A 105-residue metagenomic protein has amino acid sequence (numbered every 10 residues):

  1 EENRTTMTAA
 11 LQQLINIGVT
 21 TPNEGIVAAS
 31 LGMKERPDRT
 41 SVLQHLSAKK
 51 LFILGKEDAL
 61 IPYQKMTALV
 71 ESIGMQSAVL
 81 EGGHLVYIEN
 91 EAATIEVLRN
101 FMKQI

Functional and structural regions predicted by a protein language model:
E1, V19, E71-G74, K103: A generic structural signal for secondary-structure junctions that act as hinges or helix/strand caps at the edges
E1-S47: Conserved alpha/beta-hydrolase catalytic His-Asp/Glu region
S30, T94, L98, M102: Hydrophobic "lid"/C-terminal helical patch of Rossmann-like NAD(P)-dependent dehydrogenase/epimerase domains
M33-K34, V70, V86, L98: Generic helix-packing signal
R36, Q104-I105: Generic structural signal for alpha-helix termini and adjacent loop/cap motifs
D38, K65, E71, V97-N100: Residue-level signature of transmembrane alpha-helix interfaces in integral membrane proteins
H45-G83, I88, A93: Conserved loop-alpha-helix segment in the C-terminal half of the alpha/beta-hydrolase fold that carries the catalytic
